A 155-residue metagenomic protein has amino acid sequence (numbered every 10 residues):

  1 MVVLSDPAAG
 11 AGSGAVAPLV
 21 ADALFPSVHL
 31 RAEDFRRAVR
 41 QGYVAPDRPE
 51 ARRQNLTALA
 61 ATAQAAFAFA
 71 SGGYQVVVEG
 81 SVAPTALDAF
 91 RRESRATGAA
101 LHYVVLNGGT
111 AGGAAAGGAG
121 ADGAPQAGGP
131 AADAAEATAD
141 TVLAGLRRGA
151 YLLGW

Functional and structural regions predicted by a protein language model:
M1, S27-H29, L101-V105, Q126-A131: Conserved beta-strand scaffold positions in the cores of enzyme catalytic domains, especially in NTP/NDP-utilizing
M1-V20: Glycine-rich phosphate-binding P-loop
A15-F67: Conserved substrate/cofactor phosphate-moiety recognition/catalytic segment in nucleotide-dependent phosphotransferases
P26, A68, Q75, A100: Residue-level detector of anion-binding/catalytic polar loops
G80, A96-A114: Conserved phosphate-donor/acceptor-positioning beta-strand/loop module used by diverse small-molecule
T110-Q126: Intrinsically disordered, low-complexity terminal tails and inter-domain linkers enriched for S/T/G/P/D/E
D122-W155: NTP-dependent small-molecule kinase module
